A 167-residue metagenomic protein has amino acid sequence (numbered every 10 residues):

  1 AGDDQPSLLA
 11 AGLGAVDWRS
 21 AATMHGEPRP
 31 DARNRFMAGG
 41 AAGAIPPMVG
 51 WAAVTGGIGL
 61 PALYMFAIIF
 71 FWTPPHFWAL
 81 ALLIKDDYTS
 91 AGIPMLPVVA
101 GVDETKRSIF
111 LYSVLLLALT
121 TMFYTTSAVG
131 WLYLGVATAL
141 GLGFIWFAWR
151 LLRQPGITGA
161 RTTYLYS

Functional and structural regions predicted by a protein language model:
A1, T73-S127: Solvent-exposed interhelical
A1-A32, S113-Y166: Transmembrane helix-loop-helix
P6-A10, R29-M37, V99-R107: Short, amphipathic, aromatic/basic-enriched membrane-interface segments that mark the entry/exit of transmembrane
A15-R19, M37-A41, F66-F70, F110 (+2 more regions): Residue-level signature of the transmembrane alpha-helical core of multi-pass small-molecule transporters
M37-V54, D103-E104, Y164-S167: Small-residue-rich segments of transmembrane alpha-helices in multi-pass membrane proteins, especially helix faces
A38, L63, A67, R107-F110 (+2 more regions): Internal alpha-helical transmembrane segments of multi-pass membrane proteins, especially GPCRs
M48-I58, L116-Y124: Hydrophobic alpha-helical transmembrane segments in multi-pass integral membrane proteins
G57-P75: Alpha-helical transmembrane segments
